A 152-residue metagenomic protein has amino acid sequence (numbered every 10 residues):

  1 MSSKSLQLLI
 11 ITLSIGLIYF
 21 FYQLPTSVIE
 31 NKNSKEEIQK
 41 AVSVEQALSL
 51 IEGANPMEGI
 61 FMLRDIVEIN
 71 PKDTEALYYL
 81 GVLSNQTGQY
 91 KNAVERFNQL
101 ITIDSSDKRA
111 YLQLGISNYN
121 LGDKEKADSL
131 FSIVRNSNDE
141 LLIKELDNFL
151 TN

Functional and structural regions predicted by a protein language model:
M1-Q39: Long, contiguous interaction/recruitment modules in multidomain scaffold/adaptor proteins
K35-I69: Alpha-helical segment of the N-proximal tetratricopeptide repeat
E52-G53, Q86-T87, N120-L121, N152: Register position in tetratricopeptide repeats
A76, A110, I143-K144: TPR alpha-solenoid repeat register
Y79, Q113, D147-F149: Canonical tetratricopeptide repeat
